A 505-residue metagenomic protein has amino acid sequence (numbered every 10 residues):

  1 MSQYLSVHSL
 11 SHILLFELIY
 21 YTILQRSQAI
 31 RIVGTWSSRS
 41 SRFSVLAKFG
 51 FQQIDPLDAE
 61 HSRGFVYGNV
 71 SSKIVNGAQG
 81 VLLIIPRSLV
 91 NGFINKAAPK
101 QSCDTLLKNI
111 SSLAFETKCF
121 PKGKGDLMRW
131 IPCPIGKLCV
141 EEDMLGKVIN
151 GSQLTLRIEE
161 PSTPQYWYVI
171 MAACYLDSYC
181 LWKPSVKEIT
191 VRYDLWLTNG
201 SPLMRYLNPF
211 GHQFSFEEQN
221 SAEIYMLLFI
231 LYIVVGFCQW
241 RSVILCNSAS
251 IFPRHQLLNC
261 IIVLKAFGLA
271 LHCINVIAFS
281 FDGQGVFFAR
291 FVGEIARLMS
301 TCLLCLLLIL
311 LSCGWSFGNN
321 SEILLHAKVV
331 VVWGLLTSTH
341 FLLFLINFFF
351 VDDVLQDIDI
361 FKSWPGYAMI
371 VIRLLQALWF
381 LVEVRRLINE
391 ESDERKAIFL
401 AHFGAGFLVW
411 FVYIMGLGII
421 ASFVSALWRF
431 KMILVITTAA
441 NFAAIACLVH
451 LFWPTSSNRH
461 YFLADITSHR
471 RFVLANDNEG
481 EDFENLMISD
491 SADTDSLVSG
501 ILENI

Functional and structural regions predicted by a protein language model:
Q3-I13: Bacterial N-terminal signal peptides that target proteins for export
Q3-L5, Y21, Q25-A29, S499 (+1 more regions): Activation corresponds to long, low-complexity, non-globular regions
H12-E217: Soluble extramembrane domains flanking the early transmembrane region of eukaryotic membrane proteins
G68, W167-V169, W240, S312 (+1 more regions): Structural signal for hydrophobic/aromatic residues that build the beta-strand cores of folded beta-sheet domains
R87, C174, L245, F317 (+1 more regions): Residue-level marker of positions within ordered structural domains that often coincide with functionally constrained
W196-W333, T337-T339: Hydrophobic alpha-helical transmembrane segments corresponding to the first two to three helices of multi-pass helical
Q284-I505: Generic detector of multi-pass transmembrane helix bundles and their immediately adjacent loops in polytopic membrane
